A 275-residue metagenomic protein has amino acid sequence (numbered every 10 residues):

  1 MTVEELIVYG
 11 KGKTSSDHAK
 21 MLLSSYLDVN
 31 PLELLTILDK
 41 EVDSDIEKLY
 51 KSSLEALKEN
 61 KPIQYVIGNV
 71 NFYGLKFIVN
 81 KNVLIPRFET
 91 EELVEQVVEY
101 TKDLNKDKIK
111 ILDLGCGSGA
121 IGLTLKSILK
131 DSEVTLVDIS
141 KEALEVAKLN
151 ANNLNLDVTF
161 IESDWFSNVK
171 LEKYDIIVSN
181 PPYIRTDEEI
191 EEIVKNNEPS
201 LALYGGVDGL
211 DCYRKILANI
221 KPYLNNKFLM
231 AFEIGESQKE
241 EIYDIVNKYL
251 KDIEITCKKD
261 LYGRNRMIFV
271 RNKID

Functional and structural regions predicted by a protein language model:
M1-L35, K40: Non-catalytic accessory regions of SAM-dependent methyltransferases
L22, N60, T90, I121 (+5 more regions): Residue-level signal for inorganic ion chemistry
S25-Y100: Conserved AdoMet
I67, I161-D164, I234, K259: Short loop/edge segments at beta-strand edges and connector loops that shape dinucleotide/nucleotide cofactor-binding
E92-E191: Conserved SAM/SAH cofactor-binding pocket of Class I
L136, G205, A231: Conserved SAM-binding loop
P181-C212: Mobile active-site "lid"/loop adjacent to the S-adenosyl-L-methionine
D208-R271: Conserved Class I SAM-dependent methyltransferase catalytic core
